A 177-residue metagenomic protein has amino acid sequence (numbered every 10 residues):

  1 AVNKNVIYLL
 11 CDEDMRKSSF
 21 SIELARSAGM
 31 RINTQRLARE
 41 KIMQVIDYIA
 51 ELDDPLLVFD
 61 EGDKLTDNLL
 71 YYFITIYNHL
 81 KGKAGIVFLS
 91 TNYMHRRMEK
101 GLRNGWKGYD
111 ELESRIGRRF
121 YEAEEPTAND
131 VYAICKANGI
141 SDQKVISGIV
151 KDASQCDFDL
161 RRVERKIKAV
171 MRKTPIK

Functional and structural regions predicted by a protein language model:
N5-I7, K17-T34: Conserved NTP-binding/hydrolysis module of P-loop NTPases
E13-R16, K64, T91-R96, P126-A128: Conserved nucleotide-binding/hydrolysis micro-motifs of P-loop NTPases
G29-E51: Central P-loop NTPase core of STAND/AAA+ ATPases
Y48-L69, F73: Conserved P-loop NTPase "ATPase switch" module shared by AAA+ and STAND
L65, Y77-K107: Sensor-1/coupling segment of RecA-like P-loop NTPase cores
L70, I74, R97-L102, A133-I134: Short, well-ordered secondary-structure micro-motifs
E111-S114, R118-K177: C-terminal alpha-helical "lid" subdomain
